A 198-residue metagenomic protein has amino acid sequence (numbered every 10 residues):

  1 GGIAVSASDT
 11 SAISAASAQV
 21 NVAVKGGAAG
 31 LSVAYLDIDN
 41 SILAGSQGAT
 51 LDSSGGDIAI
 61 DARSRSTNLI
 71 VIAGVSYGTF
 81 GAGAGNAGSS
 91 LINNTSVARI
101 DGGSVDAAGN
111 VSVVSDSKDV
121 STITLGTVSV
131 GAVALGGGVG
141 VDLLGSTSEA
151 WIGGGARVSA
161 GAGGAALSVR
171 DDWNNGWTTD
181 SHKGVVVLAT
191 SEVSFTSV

Functional and structural regions predicted by a protein language model:
G1-V198: Low-complexity, glycine- and small/polar-enriched segments
